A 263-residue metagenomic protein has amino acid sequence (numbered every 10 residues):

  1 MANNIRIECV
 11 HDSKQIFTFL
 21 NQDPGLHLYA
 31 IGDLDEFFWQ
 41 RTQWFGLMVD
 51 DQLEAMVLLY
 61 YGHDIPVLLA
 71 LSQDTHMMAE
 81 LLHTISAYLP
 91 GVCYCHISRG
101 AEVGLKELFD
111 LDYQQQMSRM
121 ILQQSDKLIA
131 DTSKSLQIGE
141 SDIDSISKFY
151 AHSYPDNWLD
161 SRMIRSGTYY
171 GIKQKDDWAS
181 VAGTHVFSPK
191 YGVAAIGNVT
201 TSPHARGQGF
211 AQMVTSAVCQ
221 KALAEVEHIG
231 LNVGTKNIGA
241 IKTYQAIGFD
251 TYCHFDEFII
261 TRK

Functional and structural regions predicted by a protein language model:
M1-L28, R119, Q123-N157: Short amphipathic alpha-helix that is part of the acyltransferase structural core
A2-I5, T18, P24, I31-S86 (+1 more regions): Conserved donor-binding loop and adjoining core beta-sheet/short helix segment in diverse acyl/aminoacyl transferases
Y60-T132, F258: Acyl-donor-binding surface of acyltransferase catalytic domains
T75-S86, T201, G207-L223, I241-A246: Conserved acetyl-CoA-binding loop-helix of GNAT-fold acetyltransferases
H96-E102, L231-I241, F258-K263: Conserved beta-strand-loop-alpha-helix junction that forms the acyl-donor binding cleft
L105-K106, T243-Y244, F249: Conserved active-site tyrosine of GNAT-family acetyltransferases
I129-A194: Flexible, substrate/cofactor-facing loop regions flanked by secondary structure within enzyme catalytic domains
